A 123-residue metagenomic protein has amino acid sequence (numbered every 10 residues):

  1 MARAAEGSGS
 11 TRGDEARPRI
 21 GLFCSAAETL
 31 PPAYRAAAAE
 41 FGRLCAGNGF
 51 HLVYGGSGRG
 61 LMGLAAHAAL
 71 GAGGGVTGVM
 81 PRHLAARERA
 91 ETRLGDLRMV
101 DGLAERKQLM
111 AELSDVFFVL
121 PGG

Functional and structural regions predicted by a protein language model:
A2-A4, G9-G75: Glycine-rich beta-alpha loop segments
F23, V100, L120: Conserved residues at the C-terminal ends of beta-strands
S25-E28, R82-L84, G122-G123: Short glycine-rich anion-binding loops that position phosphate/pyrophosphate groups of nucleotides and phosphorylated
Y54-L103: Glycine-rich, small/polar surface segments that engage phosphate groups of diverse ligands
R106-K107: Acidic, amphipathic alpha-helical patches
M110-A111: A short, aliphatic-rich alpha-helical micro-motif
S114: An anion/phosphate-binding loop that grips the pyrophosphate of nucleotide cofactors and donors
F117: Hydrophobic acceptor-binding patch used for acceptor engagement in glycosyltransferases
